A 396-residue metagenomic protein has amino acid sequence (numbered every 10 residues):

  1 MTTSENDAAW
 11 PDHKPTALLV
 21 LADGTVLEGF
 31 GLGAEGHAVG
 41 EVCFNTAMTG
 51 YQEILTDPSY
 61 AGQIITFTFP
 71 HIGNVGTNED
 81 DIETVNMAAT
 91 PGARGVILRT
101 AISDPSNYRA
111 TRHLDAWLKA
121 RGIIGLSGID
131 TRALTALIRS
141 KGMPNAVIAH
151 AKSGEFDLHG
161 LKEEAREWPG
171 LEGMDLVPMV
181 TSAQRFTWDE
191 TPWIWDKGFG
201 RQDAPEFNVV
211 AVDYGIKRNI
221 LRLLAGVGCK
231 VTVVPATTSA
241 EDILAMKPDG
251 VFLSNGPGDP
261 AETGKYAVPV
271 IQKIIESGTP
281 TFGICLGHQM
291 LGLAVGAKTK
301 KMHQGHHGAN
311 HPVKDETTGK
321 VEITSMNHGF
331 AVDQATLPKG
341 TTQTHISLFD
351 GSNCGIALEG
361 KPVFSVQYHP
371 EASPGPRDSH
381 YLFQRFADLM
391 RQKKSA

Functional and structural regions predicted by a protein language model:
T2-M246, G258, S373-D378, R385-A396: RNA-binding accessory domains that recognize and position tRNA/RNA substrates
W10-H13, H306, P338-K339, L348-F349: Short solvent-exposed loop/turn micro-motifs enriched in small/polar/acidic residues
L18-L19, D57, P312-K314, G355: Residue-level detector of beta-strand face positions
G31-L32, P70, N327, L358 (+1 more regions): Residue-level structural signal for beta-strand termini and adjacent loop
I124, N208, P280-F282, K298 (+1 more regions): Proline-centered loop/turn at the N-terminus of a beta-strand
N208-V212, T324-S325, F364-Y368: Active-site-proximal beta-strand elements of phosphoester/diester hydrolases
A245-A331, G375-K393: Cysteine-nucleophile active-site neighborhood
G319-K361, A396: Catalytic beta-strand/loop cores that center a nucleophilic Ser/Cys/Thr and support acyl-enzyme chemistry
